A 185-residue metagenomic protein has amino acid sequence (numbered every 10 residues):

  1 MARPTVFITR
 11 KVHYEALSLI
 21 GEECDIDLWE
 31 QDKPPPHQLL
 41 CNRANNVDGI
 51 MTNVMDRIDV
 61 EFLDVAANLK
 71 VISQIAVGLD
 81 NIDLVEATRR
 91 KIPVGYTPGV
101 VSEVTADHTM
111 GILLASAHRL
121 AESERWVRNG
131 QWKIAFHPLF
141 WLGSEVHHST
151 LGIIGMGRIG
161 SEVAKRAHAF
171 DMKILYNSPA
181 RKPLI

Functional and structural regions predicted by a protein language model:
M1-V47: N-terminal glycine-/charge-rich "phosphate-binding" loop or analogous flexible N-terminal tail
R3, L69, H147-T150: Phosphate-coordination loops involved in phosphoryl transfer and adenosine-cofactor binding
F7, D27, V71-S73, P93-G95 (+2 more regions): Structural detector of well-ordered beta-strand residues that form the stable sheet scaffold of enzyme domains
R10-E15, M55, S178-P183: Short, polar loop motifs at secondary-structure junctions
E15-E22, D64, I82-R89, R181-I185: Short loop/helix-cap segments at secondary-structure boundaries that form the rim of catalytic
E30-P35, N53-V54, N129-L139, L184-I185: Short gly/ser/thr-rich secondary-structure transition/capping motifs
N46-R128, G143-S144: Phosphate/diphosphate ligand-binding glycine-rich loop within oxidoreductases
L139-I185: Rossmann-like dinucleotide/phosphate-binding beta-alpha-beta segment
